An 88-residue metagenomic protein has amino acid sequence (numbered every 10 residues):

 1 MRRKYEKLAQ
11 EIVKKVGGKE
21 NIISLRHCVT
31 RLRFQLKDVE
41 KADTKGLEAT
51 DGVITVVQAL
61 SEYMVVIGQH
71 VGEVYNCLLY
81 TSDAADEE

Functional and structural regions predicted by a protein language model:
R2-T30: Non-transmembrane accessory domains of multi-pass membrane transporters/channels
Y5-K15, K37-E48: Short amphipathic alpha-helix segments
G18-L25, E48-V57: Short acidic amphipathic segments
R26, R31-F34, K45, A49-T50: Small cofactor-carrier domains centered on a conserved lysine used for covalent cofactor attachment
T30-L36, S61-G68: A generic structural motif
T44-D51, V71-L79: Charge-rich, low-aromatic oligomerization/scaffolding segments with amphipathic character
T55-Y63, S82: Conserved short beta-strand edge segments in small beta-sheet-based binding/regulatory domains
Y80-E88: Single conserved hydrophobic/aromatic residue that forms the stacking wall/gate of nucleotide- or nucleobase-binding
